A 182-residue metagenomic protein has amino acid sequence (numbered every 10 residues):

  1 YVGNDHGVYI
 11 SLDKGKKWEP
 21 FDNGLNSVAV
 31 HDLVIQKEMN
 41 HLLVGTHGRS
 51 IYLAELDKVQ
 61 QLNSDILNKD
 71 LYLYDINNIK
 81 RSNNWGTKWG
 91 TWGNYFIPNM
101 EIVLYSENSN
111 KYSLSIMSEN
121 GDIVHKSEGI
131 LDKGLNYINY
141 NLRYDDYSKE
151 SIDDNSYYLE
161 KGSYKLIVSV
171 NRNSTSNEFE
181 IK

Functional and structural regions predicted by a protein language model:
Y1-I79, N83-K88, I97-N99: Beta-propeller blade termini and top-face loops
K14, S118-D122, Y164: Short, glycine-anchored, charge-dense loop/turn motifs used at functional sites
K17-E19, N120-S127, T175: Surface-exposed loop/edge segments in extracytoplasmic proteins
W85-S109, Y137-N139: Contiguous beta-strand segments within globular domains
L114-S118, V168: Conserved aromatic beta-strand anchor motif in extracellular beta-sandwich/beta-rich domains
I123-Y157: Glycine-centered tight-turn motifs at strand-turn-strand junctions
N136, G162-V168: A short tyrosine-centered beta-strand micro-motif
V168-K182: C-terminal tail/sorting-segment detector
